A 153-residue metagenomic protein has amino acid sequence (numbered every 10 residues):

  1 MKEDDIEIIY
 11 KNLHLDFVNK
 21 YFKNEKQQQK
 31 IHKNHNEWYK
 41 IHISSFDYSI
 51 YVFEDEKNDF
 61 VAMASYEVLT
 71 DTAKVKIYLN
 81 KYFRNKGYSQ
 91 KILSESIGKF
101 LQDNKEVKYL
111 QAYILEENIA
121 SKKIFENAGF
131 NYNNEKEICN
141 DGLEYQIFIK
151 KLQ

Functional and structural regions predicted by a protein language model:
M1-H32, N36: A short, well-structured alpha-helix characteristic of acyl/acetyltransferase catalytic modules
M1-I6, K11-L15, I50-Q153: Acyl-donor (CoA/ACP) binding surface of acyl/acetyltransferases
E37-W38, K99: Solvent-exposed, charged/polar functional surfaces in cytosolic regulatory/catalytic domains
W38-K40, M63-A64: Intrinsically disordered, low-complexity segments enriched in polar/charged residues with Gly/Pro, especially when
K40-F46: Short loop/turn motifs at secondary-structure junctions and domain boundaries
